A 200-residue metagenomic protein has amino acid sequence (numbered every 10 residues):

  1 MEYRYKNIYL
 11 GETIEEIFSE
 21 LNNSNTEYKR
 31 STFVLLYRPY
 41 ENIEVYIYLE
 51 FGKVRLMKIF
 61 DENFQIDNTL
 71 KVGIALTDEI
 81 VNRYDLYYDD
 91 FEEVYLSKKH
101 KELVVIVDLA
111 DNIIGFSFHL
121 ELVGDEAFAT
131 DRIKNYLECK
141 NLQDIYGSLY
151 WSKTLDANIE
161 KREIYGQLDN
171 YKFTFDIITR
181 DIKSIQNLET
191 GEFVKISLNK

Functional and structural regions predicted by a protein language model:
M1, M57-D61: Acidic/histidine-rich, surface-exposed loop or edge segments in extracytoplasmic proteins
E2-N7, F64-T69: Short, recurring structural edge motifs at helix starts
E12-L56, K71-K200: A cross-family detector of function-defining hotspots
F51, D61-N63: Short glycine-rich, polar/acidic loop-and-turn segments at beta strand-coil junctions
